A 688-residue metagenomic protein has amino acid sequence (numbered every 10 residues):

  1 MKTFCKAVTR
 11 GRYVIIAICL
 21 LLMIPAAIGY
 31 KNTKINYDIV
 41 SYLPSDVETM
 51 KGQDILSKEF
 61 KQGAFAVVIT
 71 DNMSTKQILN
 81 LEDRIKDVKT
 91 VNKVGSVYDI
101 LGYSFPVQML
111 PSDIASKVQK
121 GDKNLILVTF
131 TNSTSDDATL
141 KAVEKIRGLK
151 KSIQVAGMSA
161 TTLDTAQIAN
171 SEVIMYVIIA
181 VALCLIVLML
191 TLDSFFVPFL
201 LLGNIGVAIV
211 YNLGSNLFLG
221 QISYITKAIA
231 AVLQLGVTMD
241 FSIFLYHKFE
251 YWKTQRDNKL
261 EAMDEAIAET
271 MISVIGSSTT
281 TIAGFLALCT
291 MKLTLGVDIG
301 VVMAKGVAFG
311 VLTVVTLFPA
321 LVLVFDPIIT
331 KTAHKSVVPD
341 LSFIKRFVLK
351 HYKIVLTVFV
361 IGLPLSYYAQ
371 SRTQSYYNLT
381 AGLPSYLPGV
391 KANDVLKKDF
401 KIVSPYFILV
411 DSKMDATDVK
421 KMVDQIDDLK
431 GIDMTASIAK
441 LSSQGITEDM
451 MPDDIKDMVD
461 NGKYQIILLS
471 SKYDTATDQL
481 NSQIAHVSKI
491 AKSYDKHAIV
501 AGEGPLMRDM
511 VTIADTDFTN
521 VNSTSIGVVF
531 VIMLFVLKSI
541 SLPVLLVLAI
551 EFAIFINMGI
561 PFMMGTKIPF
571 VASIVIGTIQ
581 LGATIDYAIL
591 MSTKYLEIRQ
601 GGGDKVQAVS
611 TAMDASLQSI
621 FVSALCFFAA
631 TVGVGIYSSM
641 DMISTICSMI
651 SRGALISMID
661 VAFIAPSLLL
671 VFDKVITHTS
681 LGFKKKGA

Functional and structural regions predicted by a protein language model:
M1-I35, S41, T134-Y377, K492-A688: Membrane-embedded transmembrane helical bundles of large multi-pass transporters/channels
S45-F65, T70-S159, Q374, T380-L542 (+1 more regions): Structured non-transmembrane domains adjacent to transmembrane bundles in polytopic membrane proteins
